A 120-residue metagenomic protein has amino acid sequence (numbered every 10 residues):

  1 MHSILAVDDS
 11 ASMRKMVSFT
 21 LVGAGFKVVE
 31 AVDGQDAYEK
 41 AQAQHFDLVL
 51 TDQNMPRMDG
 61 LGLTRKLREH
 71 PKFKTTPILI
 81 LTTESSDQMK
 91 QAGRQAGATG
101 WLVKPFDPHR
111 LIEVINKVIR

Functional and structural regions predicted by a protein language model:
K15-G23: Charged docking surfaces used in two-component/phosphorelay signaling
G25-V32, K40: Short hydrophobic/Thr-rich beta-strand motif most characteristic of the beta2 strand and flanking loop of CheY-like
Q44-L50: Active-site beta3 strand of CheY-like receiver
D52, T82: Active-site residues of response regulator receiver
M55: Receiver (REC) domain active-site loop signature in two-component systems and cognate sites in sensor histidine kinases
F106-I115: C-terminal output helix
